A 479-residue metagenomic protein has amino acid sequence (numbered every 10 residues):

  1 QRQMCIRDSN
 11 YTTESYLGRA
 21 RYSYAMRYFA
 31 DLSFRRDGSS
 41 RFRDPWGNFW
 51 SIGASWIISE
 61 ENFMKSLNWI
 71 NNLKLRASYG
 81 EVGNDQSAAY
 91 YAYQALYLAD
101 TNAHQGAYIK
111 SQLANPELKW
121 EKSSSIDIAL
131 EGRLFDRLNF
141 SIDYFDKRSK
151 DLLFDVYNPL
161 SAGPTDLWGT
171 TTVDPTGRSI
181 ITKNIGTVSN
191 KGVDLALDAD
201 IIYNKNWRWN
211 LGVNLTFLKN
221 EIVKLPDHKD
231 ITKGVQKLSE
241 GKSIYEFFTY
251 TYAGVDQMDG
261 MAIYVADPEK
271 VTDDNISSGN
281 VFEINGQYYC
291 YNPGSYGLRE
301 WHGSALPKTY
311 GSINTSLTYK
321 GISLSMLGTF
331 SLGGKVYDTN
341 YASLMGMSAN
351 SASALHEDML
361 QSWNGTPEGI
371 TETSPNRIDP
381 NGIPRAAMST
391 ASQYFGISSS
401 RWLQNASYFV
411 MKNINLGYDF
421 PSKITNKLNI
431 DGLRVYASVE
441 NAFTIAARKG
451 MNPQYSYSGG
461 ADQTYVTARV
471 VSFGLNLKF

Functional and structural regions predicted by a protein language model:
Q1-Q3, R7-I244, S398-F479: Extracellular/periplasmic, surface-exposed regions of secreted and cell-surface proteins
R36, D146, T329-L332, Y341-A342: A short beta-strand motif that forms part of the nucleic acid-binding face of small beta-barrel RNA-binding folds
G169, D200-A305, V336, M345-M347 (+2 more regions): Conserved small-residue
G212, G297, P307-G321, K412-G417 (+1 more regions): Conserved SET/PR-domain catalytic core that frames the SAM/AdoMet-binding pocket
H302-T339: Glycine-rich, aromatic-lined ligand/substrate-binding cores of catalytic and carbohydrate-binding domains
L332-R434: Extracytoplasmic gating/loop element in the C-terminal half of outer-membrane beta-barrel translocons and assembly
